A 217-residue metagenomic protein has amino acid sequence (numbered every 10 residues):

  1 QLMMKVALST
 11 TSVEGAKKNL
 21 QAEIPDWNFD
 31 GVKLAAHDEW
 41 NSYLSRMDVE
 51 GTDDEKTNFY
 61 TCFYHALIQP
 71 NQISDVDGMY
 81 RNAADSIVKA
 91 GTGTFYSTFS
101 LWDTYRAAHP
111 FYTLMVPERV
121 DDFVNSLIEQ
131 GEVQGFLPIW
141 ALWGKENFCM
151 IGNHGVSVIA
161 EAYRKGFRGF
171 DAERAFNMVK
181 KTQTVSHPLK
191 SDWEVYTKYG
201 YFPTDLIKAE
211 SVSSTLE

Functional and structural regions predicted by a protein language model:
Q1, S9, D122, L127 (+1 more regions): Active-site cavity-forming subdomains of large catalytic enzyme subunits
Q1-F95, F136-L137, E173, N177-T184: Acidic/polar, glycine-enriched structural segments that form the non-catalytic walls/loops of the carbohydrate-binding
G15-K17, Q72-M79, P110-T113, D121-V124 (+2 more regions): Short, solvent-exposed loop/turn and secondary-structure capping segments
L44-G51, R106-H109, L142-E146, A162: Short alpha-helical segments and helix-capping/turn motifs at coil-helix boundaries
M47-G51, L114, G166-F170: Inter-helical turn/loop segments and adjacent helix faces that build the functional surface of alpha-helical bundle
T52, S97-T98, A108-H109, P117-D121 (+1 more regions): A conserved hydrophobic secondary-structure block that centers on an alpha-helix together with its immediately flanking
E55, T94-D103, V116, F148-G155 (+1 more regions): Secondary-structure capping and boundary motifs in well-ordered enzyme cores
T61-S74, S97-V120, A160-G166, E217: Alpha-helical support elements that line or immediately flank enzyme active sites and cofactor-binding pockets
